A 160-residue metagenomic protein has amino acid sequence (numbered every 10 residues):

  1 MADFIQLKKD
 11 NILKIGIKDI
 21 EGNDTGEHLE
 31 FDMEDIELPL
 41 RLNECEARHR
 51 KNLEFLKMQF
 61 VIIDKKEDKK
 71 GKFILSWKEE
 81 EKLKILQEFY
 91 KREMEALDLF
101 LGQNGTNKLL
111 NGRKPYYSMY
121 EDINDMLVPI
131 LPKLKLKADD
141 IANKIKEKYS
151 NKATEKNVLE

Functional and structural regions predicted by a protein language model:
M1-M58, N151-E160: Short, charged/polar N-terminal "headpieces" of proteins
I17-I20, D24, D68-W77, E88: Charged low-complexity stretches with an acidic bias
C45-K84: Mixed-charge, low-complexity intrinsically disordered segments
S76-K78, L83-I85, M126-V128, K133-L134: Short leucine-rich amphipathic alpha-helices used at interfaces
I85-E88, L101: Ordered, amphipathic secondary-structure segments that act as subunit-interaction surfaces in large macromolecular
M94-E160: C-terminal charged interaction modules
